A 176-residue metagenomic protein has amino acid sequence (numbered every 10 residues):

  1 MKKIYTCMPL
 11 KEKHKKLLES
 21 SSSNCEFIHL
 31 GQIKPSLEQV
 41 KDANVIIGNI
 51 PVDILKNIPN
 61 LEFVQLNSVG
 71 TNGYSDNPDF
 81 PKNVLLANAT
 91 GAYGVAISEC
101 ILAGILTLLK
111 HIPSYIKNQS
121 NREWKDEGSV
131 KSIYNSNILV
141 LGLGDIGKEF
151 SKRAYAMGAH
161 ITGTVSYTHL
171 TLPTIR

Functional and structural regions predicted by a protein language model:
M1-L85: An N-terminal-biased, well-structured beta-alpha scaffold segment characteristic of Rossmann-like dinucleotide-binding
K3, N137, H160: Residues at the starts of beta-strands that form the adenosine-phosphate
Y5-C7, L141, T164: Short hydrophobic segments within beta-strands
K82-N137, G163: Phosphate-binding beta-alpha-beta segment of Rossmann-like dinucleotide-binding domains, i.e., the NAD(P)
T90, Y134-Y155: Glycine-rich adenosine-cofactor-binding loop
T168-T174: Conserved small/polar residues in nucleotide/adenosyl-binding loops
